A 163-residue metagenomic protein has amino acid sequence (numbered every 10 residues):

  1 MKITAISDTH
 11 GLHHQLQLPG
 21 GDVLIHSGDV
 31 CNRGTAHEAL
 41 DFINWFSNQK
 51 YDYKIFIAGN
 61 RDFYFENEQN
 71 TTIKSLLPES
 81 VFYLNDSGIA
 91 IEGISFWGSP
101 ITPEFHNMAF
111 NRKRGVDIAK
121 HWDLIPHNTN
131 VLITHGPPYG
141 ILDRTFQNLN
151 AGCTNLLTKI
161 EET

Functional and structural regions predicted by a protein language model:
M1, D22, D52-Y53, H127-T129: Short coil/turn segments at beta-strand junctions that form active-site/ligand-binding loops
M1-H10, I25-S27, G93-T102, N130-H135: Active-site-proximal beta-strand elements of phosphoester/diester hydrolases
I6-I91, G152: Core catalytic region of metal-dependent phosphoesterases/phosphodiesterases, especially metallo-beta-lactamase-like
H10, L16-L18, A109-T134, Y139-I141 (+1 more regions): Active-site-proximal loop/helix segments of hydrolase catalytic cores
V30, R61, I101-T102, P137-Y139: Short glycine-rich anion-binding loops that position phosphate/pyrophosphate groups of nucleotides and phosphorylated
A36, F105-H106, N128-T163: Active-site-proximal segments of metal-dependent phosphoesterases and phosphodiesterases across multiple
W45, H121-L124, K159: CheY-like receiver
T72-P100, E104-V116: Helix-adjacent hinge/juxtasegments
